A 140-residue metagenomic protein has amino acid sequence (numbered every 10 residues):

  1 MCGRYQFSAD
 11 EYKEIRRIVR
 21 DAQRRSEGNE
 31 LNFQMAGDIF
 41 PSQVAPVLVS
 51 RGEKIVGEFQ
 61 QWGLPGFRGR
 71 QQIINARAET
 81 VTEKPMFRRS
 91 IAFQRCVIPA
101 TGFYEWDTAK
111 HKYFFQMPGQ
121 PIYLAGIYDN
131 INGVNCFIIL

Functional and structural regions predicted by a protein language model:
M1-L140: Short linear sequence motif anchored by a di-proline
